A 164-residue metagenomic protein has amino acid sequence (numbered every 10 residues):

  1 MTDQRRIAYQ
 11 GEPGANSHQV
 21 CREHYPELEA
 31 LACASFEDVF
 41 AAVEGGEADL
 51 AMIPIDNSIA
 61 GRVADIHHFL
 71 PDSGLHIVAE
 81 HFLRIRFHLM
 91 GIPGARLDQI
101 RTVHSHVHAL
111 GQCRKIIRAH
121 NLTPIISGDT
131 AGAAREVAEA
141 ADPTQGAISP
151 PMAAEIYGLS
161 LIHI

Functional and structural regions predicted by a protein language model:
M1-I162: Domain-level signature for soluble enzymes in the chorismate/prephenate branch of the shikimate pathway
